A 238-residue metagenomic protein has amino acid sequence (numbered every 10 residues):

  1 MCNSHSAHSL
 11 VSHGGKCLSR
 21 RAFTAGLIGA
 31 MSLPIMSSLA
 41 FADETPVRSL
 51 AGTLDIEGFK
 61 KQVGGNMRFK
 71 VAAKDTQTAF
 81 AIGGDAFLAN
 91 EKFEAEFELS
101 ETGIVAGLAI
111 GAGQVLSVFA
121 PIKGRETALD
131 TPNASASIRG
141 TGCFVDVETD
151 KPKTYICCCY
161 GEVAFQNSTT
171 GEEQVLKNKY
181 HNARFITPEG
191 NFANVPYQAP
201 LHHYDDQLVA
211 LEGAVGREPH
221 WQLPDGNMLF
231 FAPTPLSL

Functional and structural regions predicted by a protein language model:
M1-A22, G26-L33, D43: N-terminal secretory signal peptides
F23, L27, A40-V71, D75-L238: Flexible, surface-exposed loop/linker segments and immediately adjacent secondary-structure boundaries
